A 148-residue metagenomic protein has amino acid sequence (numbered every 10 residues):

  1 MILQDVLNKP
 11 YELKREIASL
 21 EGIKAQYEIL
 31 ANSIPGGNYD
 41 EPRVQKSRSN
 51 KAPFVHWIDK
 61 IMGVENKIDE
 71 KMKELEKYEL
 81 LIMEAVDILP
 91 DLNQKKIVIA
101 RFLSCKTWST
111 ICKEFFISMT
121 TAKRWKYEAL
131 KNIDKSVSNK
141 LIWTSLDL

Functional and structural regions predicted by a protein language model:
M1-A85, K135-L148: N-terminal interaction/assembly modules
L20, T107, L130-N132: A periodicity- and composition-biased signal for non-globular, repetitive helical segments
L89-K106: Short amphipathic alpha helix immediately N-terminal
S104-C105, A129, S136, K140: The DNA-recognition helices of helix-turn-helix-type DNA-binding domains
T110-F115: Short alpha-helical "recognition helix" segments of helix-turn-helix
A122-I133: DNA major-groove recognition helices of helix-turn-helix
